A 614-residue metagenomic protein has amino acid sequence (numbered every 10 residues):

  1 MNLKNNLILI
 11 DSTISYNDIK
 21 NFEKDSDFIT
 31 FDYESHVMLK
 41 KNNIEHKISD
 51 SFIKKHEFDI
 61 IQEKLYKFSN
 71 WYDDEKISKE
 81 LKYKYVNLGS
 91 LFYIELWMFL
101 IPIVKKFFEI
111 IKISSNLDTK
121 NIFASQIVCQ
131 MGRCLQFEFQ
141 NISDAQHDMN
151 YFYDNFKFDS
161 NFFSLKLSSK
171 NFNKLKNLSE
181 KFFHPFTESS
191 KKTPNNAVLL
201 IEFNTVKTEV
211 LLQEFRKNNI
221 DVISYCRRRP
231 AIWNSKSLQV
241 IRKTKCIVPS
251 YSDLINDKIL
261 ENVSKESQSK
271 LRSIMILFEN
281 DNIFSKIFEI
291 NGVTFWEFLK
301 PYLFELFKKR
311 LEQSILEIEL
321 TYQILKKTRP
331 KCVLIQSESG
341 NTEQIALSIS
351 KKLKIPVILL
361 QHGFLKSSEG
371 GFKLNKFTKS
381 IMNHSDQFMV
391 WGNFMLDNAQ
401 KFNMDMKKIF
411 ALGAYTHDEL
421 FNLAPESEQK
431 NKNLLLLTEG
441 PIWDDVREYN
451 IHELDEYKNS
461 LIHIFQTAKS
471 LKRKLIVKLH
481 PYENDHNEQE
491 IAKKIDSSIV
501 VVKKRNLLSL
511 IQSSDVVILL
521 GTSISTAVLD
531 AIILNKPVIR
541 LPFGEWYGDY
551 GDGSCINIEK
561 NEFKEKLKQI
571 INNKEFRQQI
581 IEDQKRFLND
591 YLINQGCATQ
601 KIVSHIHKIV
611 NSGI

Functional and structural regions predicted by a protein language model:
M1-I614: Catalytic-core helical/loop segments in enzymes performing group transfer/polymerization on anionic/lipid-linked
